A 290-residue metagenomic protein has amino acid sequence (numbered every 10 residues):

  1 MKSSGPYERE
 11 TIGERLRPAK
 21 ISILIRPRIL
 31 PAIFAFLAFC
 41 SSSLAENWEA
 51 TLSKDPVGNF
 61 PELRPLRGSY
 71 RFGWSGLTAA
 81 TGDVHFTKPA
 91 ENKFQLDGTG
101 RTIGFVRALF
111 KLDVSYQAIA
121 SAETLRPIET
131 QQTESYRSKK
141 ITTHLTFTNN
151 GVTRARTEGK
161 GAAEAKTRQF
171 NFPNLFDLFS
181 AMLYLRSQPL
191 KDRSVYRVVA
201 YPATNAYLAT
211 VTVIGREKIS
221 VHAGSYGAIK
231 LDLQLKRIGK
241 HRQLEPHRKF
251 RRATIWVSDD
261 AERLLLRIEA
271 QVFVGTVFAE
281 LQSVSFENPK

Functional and structural regions predicted by a protein language model:
S3-S4, S22, S42-S43: Serine residues within intrinsically disordered or low-complexity segments
E10, L16-I33: Bacterial N-terminal signal peptides that target proteins for export
P31-S41: Bacterial N-terminal signal peptides
I33, T124-T130, E134-R137, F172-A181: An N-terminal domain-start capping segment
E46-N149, P189-K290: Acidic, serine/threonine-rich low-complexity disordered tracts
L145-S187: Hydrophobic, well-structured mid-protein blocks that either form specific transmembrane helices
